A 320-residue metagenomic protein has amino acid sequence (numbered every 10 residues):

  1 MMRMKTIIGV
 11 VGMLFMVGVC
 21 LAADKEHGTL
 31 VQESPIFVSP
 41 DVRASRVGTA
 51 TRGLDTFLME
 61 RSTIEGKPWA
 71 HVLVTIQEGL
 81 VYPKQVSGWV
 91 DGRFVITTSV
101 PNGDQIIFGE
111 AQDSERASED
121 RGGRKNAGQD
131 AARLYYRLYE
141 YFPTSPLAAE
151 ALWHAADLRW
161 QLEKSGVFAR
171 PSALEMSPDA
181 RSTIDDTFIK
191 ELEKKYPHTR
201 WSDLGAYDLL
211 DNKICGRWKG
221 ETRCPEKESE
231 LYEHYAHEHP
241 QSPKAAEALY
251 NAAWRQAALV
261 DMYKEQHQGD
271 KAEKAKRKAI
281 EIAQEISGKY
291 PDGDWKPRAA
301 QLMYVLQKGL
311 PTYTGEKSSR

Functional and structural regions predicted by a protein language model:
G9-G18: Bacterial N-terminal signal peptides
C20-D24: Boundary at the C-terminal end of the N-terminal hydrophobic targeting segment
K25, T29-G66, R116-D120: Beta-loop motif signature
V42-R43, G79, L138-A149, S165 (+7 more regions): Short solvent-exposed coil/turn linkers within tandem alpha-helical repeat scaffolds
S45, H71-A117, Q161, F168: Boundary regions of SH3-family modules and the immediately adjacent low-complexity/disordered segments in eukaryotic
V100-D120, P146-P171, H198-R217, P243-K264 (+1 more regions): Amphipathic alpha-helical repeat scaffolds of TPR domains
R116-Q129, Q161-K190, C215-E230, A258-S287: Short coil/linker segments at helix-helix boundaries
Q241, A258-R320: Hydrophilic extracytoplasmic domains
